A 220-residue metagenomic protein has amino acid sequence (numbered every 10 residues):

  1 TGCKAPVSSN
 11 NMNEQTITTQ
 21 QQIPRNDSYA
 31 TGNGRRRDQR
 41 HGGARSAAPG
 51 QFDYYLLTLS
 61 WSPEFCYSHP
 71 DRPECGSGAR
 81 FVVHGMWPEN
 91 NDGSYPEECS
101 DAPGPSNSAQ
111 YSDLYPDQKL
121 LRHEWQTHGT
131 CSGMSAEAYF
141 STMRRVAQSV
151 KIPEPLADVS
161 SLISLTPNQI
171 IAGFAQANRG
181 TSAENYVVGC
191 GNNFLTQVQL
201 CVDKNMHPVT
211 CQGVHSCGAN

Functional and structural regions predicted by a protein language model:
G2-P6: Bacterial signal peptide processing site
M12-R72: N-terminal module-boundary/linker segments of secreted carbohydrate-active enzymes
L56-W61, Y67-N220: Domain-level detector of nuclease and nuclease-like folds in predominantly extracellular/periplasmic contexts
